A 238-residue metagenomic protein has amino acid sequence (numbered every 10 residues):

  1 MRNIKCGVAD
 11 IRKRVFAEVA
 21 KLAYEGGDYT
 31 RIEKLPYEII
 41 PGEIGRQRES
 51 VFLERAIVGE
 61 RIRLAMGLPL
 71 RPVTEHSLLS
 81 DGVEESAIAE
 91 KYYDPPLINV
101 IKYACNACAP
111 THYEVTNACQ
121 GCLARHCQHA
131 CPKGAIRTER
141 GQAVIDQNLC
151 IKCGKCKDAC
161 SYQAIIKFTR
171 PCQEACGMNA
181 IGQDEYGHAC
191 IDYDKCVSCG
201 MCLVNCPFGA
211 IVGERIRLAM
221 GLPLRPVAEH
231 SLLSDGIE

Functional and structural regions predicted by a protein language model:
M1-A175, N179-E185, G209, R215-D235: Ferredoxin-type iron-sulfur electron-transfer modules and their immediate structural context
G200-G209: Conserved glycine-bearing catalytic or ligand-binding loops at nucleotide- and phosphate-handling centers of large
